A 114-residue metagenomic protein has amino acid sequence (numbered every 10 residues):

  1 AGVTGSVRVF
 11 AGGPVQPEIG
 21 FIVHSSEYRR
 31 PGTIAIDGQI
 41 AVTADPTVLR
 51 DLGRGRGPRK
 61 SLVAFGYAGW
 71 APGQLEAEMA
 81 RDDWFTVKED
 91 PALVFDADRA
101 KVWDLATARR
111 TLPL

Functional and structural regions predicted by a protein language model:
A1-V63, A68-L114: A short aromatic-anchored loop/beta-hairpin motif
